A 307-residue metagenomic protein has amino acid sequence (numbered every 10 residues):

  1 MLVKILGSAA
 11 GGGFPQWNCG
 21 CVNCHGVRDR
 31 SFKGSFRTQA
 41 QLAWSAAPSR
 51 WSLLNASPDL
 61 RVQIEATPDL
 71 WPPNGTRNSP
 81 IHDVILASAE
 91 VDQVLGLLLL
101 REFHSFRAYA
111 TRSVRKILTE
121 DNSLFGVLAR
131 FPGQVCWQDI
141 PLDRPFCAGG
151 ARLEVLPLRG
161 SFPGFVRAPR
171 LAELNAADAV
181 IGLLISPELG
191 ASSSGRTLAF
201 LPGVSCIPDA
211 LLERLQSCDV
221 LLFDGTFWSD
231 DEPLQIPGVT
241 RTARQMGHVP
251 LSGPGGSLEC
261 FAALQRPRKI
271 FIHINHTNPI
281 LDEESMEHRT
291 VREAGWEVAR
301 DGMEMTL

Functional and structural regions predicted by a protein language model:
M1-D69, W137-R214, G302-L307: Core dinuclear metal-dependent hydrolase active-site scaffold
L2, S105-R107, C136, D219 (+2 more regions): Residues at the starts of beta-strands that form the adenosine-phosphate
P48-A110, D219: Active-site metal-binding motif and surrounding structural segment of the metallo-beta-lactamase
W71-S79, E102-S105, L124-Q138, D143: A short alpha->loop->secondary-structure connector
Q93, F162, S229-D230: Short glycine-rich, flexible loops that bind phosphorylated cofactors or substrates
F106-R115, L222-D224, I272: Short internal beta-strands
S113-S123: A short, active-site helix/loop in glycosyltransferases that binds the activated sugar's phosphate group
D178-V180, L189-A191, G195-T197, S205-G302: Cap/insert and terminal regions of metallo-dependent hydrolase folds
